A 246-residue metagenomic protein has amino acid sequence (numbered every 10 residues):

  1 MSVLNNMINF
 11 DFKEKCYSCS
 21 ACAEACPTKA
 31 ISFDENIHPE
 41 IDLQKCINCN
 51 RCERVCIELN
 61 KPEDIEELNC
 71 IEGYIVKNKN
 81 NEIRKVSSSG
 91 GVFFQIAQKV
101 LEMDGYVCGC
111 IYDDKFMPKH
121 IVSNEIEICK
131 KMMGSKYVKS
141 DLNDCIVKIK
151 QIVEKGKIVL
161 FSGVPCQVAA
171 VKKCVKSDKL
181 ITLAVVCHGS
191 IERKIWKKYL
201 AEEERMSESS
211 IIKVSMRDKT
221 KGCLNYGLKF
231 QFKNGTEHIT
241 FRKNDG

Functional and structural regions predicted by a protein language model:
M1-N5: A detector for short, charged/polar N-terminal pre-domain segments
I8-Y17, A21-E40, R51-L68: Iron-sulfur cluster-binding cysteine motifs and their immediate structural context in ferredoxin-like electron-transfer
Q44-I47: Short, charged amphipathic alpha-helical surface segments
E63-G246: Iron-sulfur-associated redox domains of electron-transfer enzymes in respiratory and anaerobic energy metabolism
